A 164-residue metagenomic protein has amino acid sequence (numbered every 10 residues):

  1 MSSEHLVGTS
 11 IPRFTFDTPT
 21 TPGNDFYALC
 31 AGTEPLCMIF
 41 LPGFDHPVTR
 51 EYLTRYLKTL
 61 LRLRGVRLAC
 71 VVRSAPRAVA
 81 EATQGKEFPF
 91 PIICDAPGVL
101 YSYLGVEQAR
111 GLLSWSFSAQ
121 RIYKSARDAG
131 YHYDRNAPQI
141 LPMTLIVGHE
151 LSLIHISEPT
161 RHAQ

Functional and structural regions predicted by a protein language model:
M1-A31: N-terminal "domain-start" segment that seeds a small globular fold
L6-G8, R135-P138: Short loop/turn motifs at secondary-structure junctions and domain boundaries
I11-P12, L141-M143: Short loop/turn microsegments at loop-to-beta-strand junctions
F26-L57: Short active-site neighborhood of thiol/selenol oxidoreductases, capturing the structured segment around
E51-P91, D95-S102: Structural microenvironment flanking redox-active thiols in thiol-disulfide oxidoreductases
E87-N136: Short, internal strand/loop/helix patches that form the active-site neighborhood or redox-interaction surface
P142-L153: A short, hydrophobic beta-strand/beta-hairpin element that forms part of a small beta-sheet core
I154-Q164: Single conserved hydrophobic/aromatic residue that forms the stacking wall/gate of nucleotide- or nucleobase-binding
